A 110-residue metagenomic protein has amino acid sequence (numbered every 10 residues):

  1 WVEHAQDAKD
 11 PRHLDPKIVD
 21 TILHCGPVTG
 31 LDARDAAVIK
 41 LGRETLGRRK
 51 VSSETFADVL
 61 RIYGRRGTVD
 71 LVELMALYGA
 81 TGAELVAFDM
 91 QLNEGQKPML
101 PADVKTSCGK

Functional and structural regions predicted by a protein language model:
W1-K110: Hydrophobic alpha-helical segments
